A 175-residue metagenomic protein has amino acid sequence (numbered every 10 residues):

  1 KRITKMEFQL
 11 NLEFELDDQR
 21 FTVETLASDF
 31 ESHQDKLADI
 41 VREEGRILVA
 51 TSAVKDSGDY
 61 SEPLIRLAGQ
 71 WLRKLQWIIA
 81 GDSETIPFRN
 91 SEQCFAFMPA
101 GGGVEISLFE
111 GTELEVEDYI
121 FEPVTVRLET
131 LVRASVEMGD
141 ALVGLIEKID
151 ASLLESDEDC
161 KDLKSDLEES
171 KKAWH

Functional and structural regions predicted by a protein language model:
T4-D82, F88-N90: N-terminal low-complexity, intrinsically disordered segments
A27, A38, A50-A53, A68 (+7 more regions): A sequence-composition feature that detects small, non-aromatic residues
E84-M138: An exposed acidic His-Trp-rich patch
E115-H175: Mixed-charge, glycine-accented linear interaction segment located at domain edges/termini
